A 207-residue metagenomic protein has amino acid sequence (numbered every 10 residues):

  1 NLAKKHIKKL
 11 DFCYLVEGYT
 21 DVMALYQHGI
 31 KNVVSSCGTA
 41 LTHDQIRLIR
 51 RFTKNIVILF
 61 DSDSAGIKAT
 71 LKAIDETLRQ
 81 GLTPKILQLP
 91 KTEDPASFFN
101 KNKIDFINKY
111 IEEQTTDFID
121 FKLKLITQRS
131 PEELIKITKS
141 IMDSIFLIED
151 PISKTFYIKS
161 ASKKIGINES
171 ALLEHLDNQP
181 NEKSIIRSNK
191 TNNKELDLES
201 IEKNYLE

Functional and structural regions predicted by a protein language model:
K4-C13, A40-I56, F60-E207: A charged alpha-helical hairpin associated with nucleic-acid processing machineries
L15-E17: Short hydrophobic beta-strand that contains or immediately precedes a catalytic carboxylate
Y19-Y26: Acidic, divalent-metal-coordinating active-site segment for phosphoryl/phosphodiester hydrolysis, typified by short
S36-C37: Short glycine/proline-centered loop/turn elements that form peptide/ligand docking sites
